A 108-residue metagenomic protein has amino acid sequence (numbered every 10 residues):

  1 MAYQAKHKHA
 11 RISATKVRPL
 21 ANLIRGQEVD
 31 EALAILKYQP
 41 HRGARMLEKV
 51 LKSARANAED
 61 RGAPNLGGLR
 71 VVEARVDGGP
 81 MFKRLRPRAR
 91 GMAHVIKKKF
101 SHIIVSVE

Functional and structural regions predicted by a protein language model:
M1-L23, Q27-E108: Structured, basic alpha/beta domains of bacterial-type, RNA-associated proteins
